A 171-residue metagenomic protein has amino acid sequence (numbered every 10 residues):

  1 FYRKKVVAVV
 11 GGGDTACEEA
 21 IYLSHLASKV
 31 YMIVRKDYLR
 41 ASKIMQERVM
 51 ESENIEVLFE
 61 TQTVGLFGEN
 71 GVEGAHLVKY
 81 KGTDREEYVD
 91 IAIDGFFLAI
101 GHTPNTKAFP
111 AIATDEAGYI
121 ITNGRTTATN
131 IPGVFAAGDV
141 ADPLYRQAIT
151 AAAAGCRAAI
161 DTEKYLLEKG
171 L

Functional and structural regions predicted by a protein language model:
F1-L26, T122-G124: Glycine-rich dinucleotide-binding loop and its adjacent helix/turn
R3-K5, E60, I131: Phosphate-coordination loops involved in phosphoryl transfer and adenosine-cofactor binding
V10, A99-I100, N130, A137: Short, well-ordered coil/turn residues at beta-beta hairpins and beta-strand->alpha-helix junctions within
G12, R35, D139: Cofactor-binding loop segments of dinucleotide-utilizing enzymes, especially the Rossmann-like FAD- and NAD(P)+-binding
C17-I21, I131, A137-L171: A conserved FAD-binding loop/helix module that cradles the flavin
S24-G124, K164-L171: A Rossmann-like FAD-binding core segment of flavoenzymes
I112-A136, V140-P143: FAD-binding beta-loop-beta segment adjacent to the flavin cofactor pocket
